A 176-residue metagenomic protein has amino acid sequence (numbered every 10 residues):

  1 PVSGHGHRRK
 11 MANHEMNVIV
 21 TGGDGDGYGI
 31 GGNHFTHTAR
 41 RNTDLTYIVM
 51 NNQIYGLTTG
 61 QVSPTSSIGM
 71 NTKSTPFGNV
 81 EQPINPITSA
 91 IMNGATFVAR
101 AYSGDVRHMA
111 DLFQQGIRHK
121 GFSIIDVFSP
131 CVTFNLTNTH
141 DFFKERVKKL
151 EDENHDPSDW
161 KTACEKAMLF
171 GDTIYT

Functional and structural regions predicted by a protein language model:
P1-G56, D111: Thiamine diphosphate
M11-H14, V20, T38-R40, Q82 (+3 more regions): Solvent-exposed alpha-helices and their adjacent loops that cap or buttress functional pockets in soluble metabolic
M16-I19, D44-I48, T88, T96-A99 (+2 more regions): Structural motif
G27-I30, I54-T59, P64-T65, R107-M109 (+1 more regions): Short, well-ordered, mixed-charge alpha-helical segments that flank or form enzyme active sites
T38, S63-S67, D141-K144: Short, hinge-like loop/turn segments at secondary-structure boundaries
S63-G116: Conserved thiamine diphosphate
A95-L136, H140-F143: ATP/pyrophosphate-binding catalytic subdomain of soluble kinases
C131-T176: Flexible, low-complexity linker and terminal segments
